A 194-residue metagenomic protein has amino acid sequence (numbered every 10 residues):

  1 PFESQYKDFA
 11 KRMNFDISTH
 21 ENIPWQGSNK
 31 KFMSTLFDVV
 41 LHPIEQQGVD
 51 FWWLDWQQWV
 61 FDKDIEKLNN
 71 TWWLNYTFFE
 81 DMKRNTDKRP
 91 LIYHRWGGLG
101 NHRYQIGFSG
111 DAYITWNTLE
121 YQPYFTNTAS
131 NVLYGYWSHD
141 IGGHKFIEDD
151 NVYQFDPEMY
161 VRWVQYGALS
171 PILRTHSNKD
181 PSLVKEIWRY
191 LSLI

Functional and structural regions predicted by a protein language model:
P1-I194: Catalytic-domain carbohydrate-binding cleft regions of carbohydrate-active enzymes
